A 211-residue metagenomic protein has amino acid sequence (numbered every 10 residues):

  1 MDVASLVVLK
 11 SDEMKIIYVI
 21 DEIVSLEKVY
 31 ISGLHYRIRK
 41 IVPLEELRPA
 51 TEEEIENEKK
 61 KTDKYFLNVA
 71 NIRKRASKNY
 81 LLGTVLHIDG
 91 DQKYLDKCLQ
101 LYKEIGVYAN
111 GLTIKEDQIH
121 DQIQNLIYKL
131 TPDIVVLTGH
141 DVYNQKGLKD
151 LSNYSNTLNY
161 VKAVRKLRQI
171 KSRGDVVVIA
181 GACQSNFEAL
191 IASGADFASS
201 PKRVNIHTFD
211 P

Functional and structural regions predicted by a protein language model:
D2-V7: Loop/turn positions that initiate beta-strands
M14-V24: Short beta-strand-centered aromatic/proline hotspots
L26-L34: Short, solvent-exposed secondary-structure boundary/capping segments
H35-N79: Intrinsically disordered, low-complexity, charged/polar segments
L99-N110: Short helix-loop-beta junction
I114-D117, P201-D210: Short, acidic/turn-prone active-site loops that include or flank metal/cofactor- and phosphate-binding residues
I127-H140, A195: Proline-aspartate-enriched helix->loop->beta-strand connector
A163-I206: Catalytic cores of nucleophile-dependent amide-cleaving enzymes
